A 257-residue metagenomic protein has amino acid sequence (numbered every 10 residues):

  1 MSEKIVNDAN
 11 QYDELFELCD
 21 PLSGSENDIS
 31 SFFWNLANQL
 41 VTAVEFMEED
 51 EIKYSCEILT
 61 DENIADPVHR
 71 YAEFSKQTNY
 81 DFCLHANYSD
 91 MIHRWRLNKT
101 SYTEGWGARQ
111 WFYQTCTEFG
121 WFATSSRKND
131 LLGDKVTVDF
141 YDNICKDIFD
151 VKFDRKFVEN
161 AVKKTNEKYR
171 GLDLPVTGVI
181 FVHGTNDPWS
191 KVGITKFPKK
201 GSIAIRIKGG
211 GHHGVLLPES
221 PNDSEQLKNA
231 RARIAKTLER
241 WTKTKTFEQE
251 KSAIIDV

Functional and structural regions predicted by a protein language model:
M1-D13, A161-L174: The feature captures the conserved acid-bearing segment of alpha/beta-hydrolase catalytic domains
M1-Y113, T117: Alpha/beta-hydrolase
Y88, T103-K164: Small-residue-rich helix-loop
S101-E104, T165-G171, G178, V192: Generic recognition of flexible, low-complexity loop/linker segments
P175, F181-H183: Short beta-strand/loop motif that positions the catalytic acidic residue of the alpha/beta-hydrolase fold
H183, P188-G193: Conserved alpha/beta-hydrolase "acid-adjacent" motif
G184, I205-G210: Short glycine-rich catalytic loops that host catalytic nucleophiles or stabilize transition states across multiple
K208, P218-V257: Catalytic active-site module of serine/aspartate enzymes centered on a nucleophile-bearing elbow/loop
